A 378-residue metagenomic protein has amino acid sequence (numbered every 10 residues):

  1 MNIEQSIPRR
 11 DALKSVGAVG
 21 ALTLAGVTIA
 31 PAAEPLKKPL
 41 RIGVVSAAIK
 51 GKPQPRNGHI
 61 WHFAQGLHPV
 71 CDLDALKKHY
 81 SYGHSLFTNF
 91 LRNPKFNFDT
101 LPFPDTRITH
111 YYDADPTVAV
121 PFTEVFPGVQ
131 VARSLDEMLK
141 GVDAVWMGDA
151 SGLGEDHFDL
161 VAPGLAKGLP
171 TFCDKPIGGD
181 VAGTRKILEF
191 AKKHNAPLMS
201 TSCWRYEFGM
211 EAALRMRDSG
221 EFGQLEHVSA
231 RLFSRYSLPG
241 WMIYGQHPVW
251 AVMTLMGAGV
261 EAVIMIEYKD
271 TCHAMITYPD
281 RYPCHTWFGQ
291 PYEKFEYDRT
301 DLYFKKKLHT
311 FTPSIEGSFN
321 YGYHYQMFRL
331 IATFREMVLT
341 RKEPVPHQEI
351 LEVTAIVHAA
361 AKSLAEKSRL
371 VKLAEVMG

Functional and structural regions predicted by a protein language model:
E4, D11-A32: N-terminal export signals
V27-S46, G51: C-terminal segment of N-terminal export signals and the immediately downstream linker at the start of the mature
V70-F122: NAD(P)-binding Rossmann-fold cofactor-contacting core
N97-L101, Q130-G141: Short acidic low-complexity segments
V142-V145, S151-S202: Beta-strand-loop-alpha-helix segment that lines the small-molecule cofactor/substrate pocket of alpha/beta enzymes
I177-L238: A contiguous active-site-proximal alpha/beta segment in oxidoreductase catalytic domains
S229-F295, Q348-A355: Rossmann-like dinucleotide-binding domain that binds NAD(P)(H)
S314-G378: C-terminal helical cap and adjacent loop that interface with cofactors, partners, or active-site loops
